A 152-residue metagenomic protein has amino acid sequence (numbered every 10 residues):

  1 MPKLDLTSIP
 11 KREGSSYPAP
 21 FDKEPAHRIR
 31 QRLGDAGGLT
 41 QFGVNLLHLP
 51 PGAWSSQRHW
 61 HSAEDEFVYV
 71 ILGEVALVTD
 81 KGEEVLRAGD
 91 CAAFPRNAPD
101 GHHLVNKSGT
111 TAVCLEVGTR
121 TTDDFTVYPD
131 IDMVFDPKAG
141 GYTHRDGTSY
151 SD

Functional and structural regions predicted by a protein language model:
M1-Q41, T126-D152: A short, N-terminal "cap"/entry segment at the start of jelly-roll beta-barrel domains of the cupin/DSBH fold
R28-R30, N45-H61, P99: Conserved short histidine dyad/triad with adjacent acidic residue
L46-P50, H61-V78, V117-T119: Short, conserved beta-strand element in jelly-roll/cupin
P50-W54, E74, E83, A98-D100 (+1 more regions): Short, charged/polar surface micro-motifs in flexible loops or helix N-caps
P51, A88, T119, D130: Active-site donor-binding loop signature of nucleotide-sugar glycosyltransferases
D80-R96: Short acidic-glycine-tyrosine-enriched beta hairpin
R96-D124: Ligand-binding loop in jelly-roll beta-barrel domains
